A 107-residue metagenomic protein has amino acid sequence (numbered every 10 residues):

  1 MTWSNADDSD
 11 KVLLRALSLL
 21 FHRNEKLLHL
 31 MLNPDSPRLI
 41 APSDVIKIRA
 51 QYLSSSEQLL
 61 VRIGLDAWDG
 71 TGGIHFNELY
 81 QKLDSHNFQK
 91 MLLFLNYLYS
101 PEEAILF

Functional and structural regions predicted by a protein language model:
M1-Q58, R62, D69-F107: Extended, charge-biased low-complexity segments that typically form long amphipathic alpha-helices/coiled-coils
